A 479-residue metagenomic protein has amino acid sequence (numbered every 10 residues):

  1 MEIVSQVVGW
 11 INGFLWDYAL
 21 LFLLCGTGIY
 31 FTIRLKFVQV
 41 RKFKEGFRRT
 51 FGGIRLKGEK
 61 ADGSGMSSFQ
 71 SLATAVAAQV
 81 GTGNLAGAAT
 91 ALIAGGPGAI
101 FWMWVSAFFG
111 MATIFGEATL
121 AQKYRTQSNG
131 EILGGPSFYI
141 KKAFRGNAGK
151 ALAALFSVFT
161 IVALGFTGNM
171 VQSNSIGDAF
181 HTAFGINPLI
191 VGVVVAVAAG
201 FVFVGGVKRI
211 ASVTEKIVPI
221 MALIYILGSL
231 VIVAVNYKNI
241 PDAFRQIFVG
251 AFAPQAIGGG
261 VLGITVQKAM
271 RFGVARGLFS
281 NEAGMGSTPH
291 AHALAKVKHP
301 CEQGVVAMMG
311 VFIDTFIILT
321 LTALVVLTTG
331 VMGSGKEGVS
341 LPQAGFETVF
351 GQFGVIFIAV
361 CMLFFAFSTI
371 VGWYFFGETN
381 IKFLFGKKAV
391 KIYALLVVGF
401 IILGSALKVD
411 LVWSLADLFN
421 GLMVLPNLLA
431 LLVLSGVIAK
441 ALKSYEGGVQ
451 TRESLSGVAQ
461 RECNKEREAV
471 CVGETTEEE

Functional and structural regions predicted by a protein language model:
M1-A78, T82, I93-G98, G110 (+2 more regions): N-terminal alpha-helical transmembrane segments of multi-pass membrane transport and channel/translocase proteins
I3-V4, R34-Q39, G83-A88, L164-I176 (+5 more regions): Transmembrane helix-loop junctions in multi-pass membrane proteins
L23-Y30, R34-F47, F156, S173-F180 (+3 more regions): Membrane-interface loop-to-helix entry segments
F31-T32, S106-G130, S137, K141-N174 (+3 more regions): Helix-loop-helix module between adjacent transmembrane segments
F37-M66, T90-I100, A112-N147, M332-V349 (+2 more regions): Flexible loop linkers connecting adjacent transmembrane helices in multi-pass alpha-helical membrane transporters
L56-I93, L120-K123, N129-S137, K141-A143 (+2 more regions): Alpha-helical membrane segments and immediately flanking helix-loop junctions that form or couple to the substrate/ion
F109-E117, V193-V207, V218-K238, R271 (+3 more regions): Selective recognition of specific alpha-helical transmembrane segments in multi-pass small-molecule
F115-K123, N129, L230-Q246, P254-V261 (+2 more regions): Extracellular/periplasmic helix-exit of transmembrane alpha-helices
